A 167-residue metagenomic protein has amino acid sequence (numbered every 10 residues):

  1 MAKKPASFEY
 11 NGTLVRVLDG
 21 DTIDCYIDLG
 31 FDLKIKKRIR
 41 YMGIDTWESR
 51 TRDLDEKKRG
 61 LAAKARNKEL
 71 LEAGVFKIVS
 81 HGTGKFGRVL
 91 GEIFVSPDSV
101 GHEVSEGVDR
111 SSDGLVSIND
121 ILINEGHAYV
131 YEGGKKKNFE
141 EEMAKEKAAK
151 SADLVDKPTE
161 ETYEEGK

Functional and structural regions predicted by a protein language model:
M1-K167: Small beta-barrel nucleic-acid-binding modules, primarily SNase/OB-fold domains and secondarily Tudor-like barrels
